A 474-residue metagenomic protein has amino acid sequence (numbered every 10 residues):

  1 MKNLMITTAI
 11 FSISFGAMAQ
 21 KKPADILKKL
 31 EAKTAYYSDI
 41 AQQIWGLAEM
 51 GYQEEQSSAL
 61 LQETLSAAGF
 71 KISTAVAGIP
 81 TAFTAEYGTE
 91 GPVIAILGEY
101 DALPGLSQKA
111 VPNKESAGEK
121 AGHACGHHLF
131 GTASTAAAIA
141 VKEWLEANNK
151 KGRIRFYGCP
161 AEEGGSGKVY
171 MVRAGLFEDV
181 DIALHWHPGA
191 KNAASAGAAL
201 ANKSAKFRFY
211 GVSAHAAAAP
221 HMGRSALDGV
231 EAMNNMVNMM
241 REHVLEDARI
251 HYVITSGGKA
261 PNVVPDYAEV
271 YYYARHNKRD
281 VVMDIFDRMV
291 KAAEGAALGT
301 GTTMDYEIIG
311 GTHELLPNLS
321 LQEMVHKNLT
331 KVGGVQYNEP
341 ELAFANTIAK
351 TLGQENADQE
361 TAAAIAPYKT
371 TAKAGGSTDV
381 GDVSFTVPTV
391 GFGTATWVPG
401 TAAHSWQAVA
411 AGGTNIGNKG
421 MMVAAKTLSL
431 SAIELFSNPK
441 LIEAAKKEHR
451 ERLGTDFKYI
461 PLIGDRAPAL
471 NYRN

Functional and structural regions predicted by a protein language model:
M1-K21: Bacterial Sec-dependent N-terminal signal peptides
Q20-H123, H128, T132-R153: Acidic/His- and Gly-rich active-site-bordering loop/insert found across diverse amide/peptide-bond hydrolases
D25, A32-D39, Q43, Q56 (+9 more regions): Extracytoplasmic/secreted proteins, especially bacterial periplasmic and envelope-associated proteins
K29, K33, I40-Q43, L47 (+11 more regions): Structured segments of extracytoplasmic/periplasmic soluble domains in secreted or envelope-associated proteins
I44, A85, I96, H127 (+9 more regions): Divalent metal-coordination and catalytic microenvironments
Y100-N113, A198-R208, W397-S405: Acidic-glycine-rich active-site phosphate/pyrophosphate-binding loop
P112-G122, H128-L129, L145-P265, R275: Histidine/acidic-residue-rich, glycine-tolerant segments that coordinate divalent metal ions
E231-N474: Metal-dependent amide/peptide-bond hydrolase catalytic core, centered on the "pita-bread" metallohydrolase fold
